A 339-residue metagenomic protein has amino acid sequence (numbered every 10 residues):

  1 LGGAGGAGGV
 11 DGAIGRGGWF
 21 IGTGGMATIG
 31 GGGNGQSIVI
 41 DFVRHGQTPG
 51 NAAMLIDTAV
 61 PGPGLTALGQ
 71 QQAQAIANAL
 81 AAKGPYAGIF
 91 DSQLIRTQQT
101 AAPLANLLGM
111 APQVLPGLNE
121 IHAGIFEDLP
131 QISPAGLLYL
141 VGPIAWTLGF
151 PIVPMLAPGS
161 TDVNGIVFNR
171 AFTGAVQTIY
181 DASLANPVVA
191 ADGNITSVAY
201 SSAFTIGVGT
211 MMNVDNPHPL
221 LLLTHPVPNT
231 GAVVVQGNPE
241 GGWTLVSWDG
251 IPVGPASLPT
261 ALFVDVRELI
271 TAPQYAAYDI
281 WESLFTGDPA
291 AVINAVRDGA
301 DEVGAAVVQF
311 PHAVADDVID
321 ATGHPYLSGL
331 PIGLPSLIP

Functional and structural regions predicted by a protein language model:
L1-S37: Glycine-centric low-complexity repeats
Q36, I121-Q131, A190-I195, M211-P339: Acidic, low-complexity terminal tails and accessory targeting/binding regions of phosphate-metabolizing enzymes
I38-L115, N229-T230: Active-site-proximal alpha-helix that buttresses catalytic centers in soluble enzyme cores
I40, I195-S201: Generic beta-sheet signal
G46, A203-F204: Active-site metal-binding loops of divalent metal-dependent hydrolases
A59-L68, L94, I152-D162, I166 (+1 more regions): Active-site metal-coordination segments of metallo-dependent hydrolases
N78-P85, A102-G109, Q177-L184, M211-V214 (+1 more regions): Sec-exported extracytoplasmic/periplasmic mature domains
L108-G174: Phosphate-handling substructures
